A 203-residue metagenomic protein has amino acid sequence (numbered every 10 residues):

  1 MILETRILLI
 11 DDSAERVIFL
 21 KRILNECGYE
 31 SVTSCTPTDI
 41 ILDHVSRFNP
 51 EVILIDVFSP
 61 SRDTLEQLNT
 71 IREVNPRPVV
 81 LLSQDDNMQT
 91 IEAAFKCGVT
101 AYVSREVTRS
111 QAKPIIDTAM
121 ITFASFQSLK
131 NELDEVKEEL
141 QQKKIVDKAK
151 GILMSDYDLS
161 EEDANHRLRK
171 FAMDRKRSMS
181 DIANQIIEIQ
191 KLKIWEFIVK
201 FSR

Functional and structural regions predicted by a protein language model:
I2-E15, L20-L24, I53: Conserved acidic segment of CheY-like receiver
Y29-P37: Short hydrophobic/Thr-rich beta-strand motif most characteristic of the beta2 strand and flanking loop of CheY-like
T38-I41, E51-T70: Conserved phosphotransfer microenvironments
R77-D85: A short, hydrophobic beta-strand element within the central beta-sheet of small alpha/beta folds
Q89, V107-I116: C-terminal output helix
D134-R203: C-terminal output/effector regions of signal-responsive regulators
